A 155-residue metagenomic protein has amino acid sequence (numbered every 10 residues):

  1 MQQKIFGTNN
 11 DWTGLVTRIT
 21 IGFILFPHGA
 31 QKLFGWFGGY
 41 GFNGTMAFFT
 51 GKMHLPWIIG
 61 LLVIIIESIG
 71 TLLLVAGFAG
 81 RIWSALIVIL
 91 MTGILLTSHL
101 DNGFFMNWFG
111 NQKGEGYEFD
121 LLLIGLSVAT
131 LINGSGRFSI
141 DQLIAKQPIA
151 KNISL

Functional and structural regions predicted by a protein language model:
M1-F34, W57-I65, I69-L155: Extended, low-polarity transmembrane helix blocks
F34-L55: Membrane-interface interhelical connector segments
